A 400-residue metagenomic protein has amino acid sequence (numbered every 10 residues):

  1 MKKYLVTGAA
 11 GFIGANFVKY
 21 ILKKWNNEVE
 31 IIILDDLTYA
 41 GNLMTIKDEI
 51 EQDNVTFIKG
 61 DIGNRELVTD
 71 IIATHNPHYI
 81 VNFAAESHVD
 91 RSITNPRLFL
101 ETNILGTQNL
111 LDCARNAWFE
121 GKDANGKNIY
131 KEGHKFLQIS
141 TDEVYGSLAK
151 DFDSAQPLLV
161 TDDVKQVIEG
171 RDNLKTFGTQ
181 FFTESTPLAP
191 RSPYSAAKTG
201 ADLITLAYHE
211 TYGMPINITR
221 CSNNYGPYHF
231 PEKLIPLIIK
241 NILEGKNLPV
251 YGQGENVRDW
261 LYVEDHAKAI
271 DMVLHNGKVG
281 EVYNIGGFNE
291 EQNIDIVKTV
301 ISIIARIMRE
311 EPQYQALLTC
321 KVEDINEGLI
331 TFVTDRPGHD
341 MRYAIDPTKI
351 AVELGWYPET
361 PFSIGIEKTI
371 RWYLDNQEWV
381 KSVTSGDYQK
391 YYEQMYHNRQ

Functional and structural regions predicted by a protein language model:
M1-N224, E264, L274, M341-R342 (+3 more regions): N-terminal Rossmann-like NAD(P)+-binding domain of SDR-like oxidoreductases, especially those catalyzing
G8, F12, K135, S192 (+5 more regions): Amphipathic alpha-helical recognition patches that constitute DNA-binding helices
N16-Y20, W25, I31, G60-G63 (+2 more regions): C-terminal substrate-binding subdomain of Rossmann-fold SDR/epimerase-dehydratase oxidoreductases
L37, L98, N223-G226, N256-V257 (+2 more regions): Short histidine/acidic/glycine/proline-rich micro-motifs that form metal- and phosphate-coordinating active-site loops
E49, D151-D153, P231-I239: A glycine/serine/threonine-rich, flexible loop-to-helix segment that serves as the NAD(P) cofactor-binding "lid"
G226, F230, D259-Y262: Active-site helix-initiating loop/hinge in glycosyltransferases
